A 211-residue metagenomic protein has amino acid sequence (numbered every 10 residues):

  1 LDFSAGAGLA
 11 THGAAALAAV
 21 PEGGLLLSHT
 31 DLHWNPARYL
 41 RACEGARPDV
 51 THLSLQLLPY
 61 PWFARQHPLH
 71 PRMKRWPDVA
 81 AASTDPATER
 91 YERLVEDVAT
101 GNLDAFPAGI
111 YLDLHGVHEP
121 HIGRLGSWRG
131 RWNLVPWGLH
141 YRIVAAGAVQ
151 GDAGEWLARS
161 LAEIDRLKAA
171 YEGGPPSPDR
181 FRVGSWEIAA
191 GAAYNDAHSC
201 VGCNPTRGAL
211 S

Functional and structural regions predicted by a protein language model:
L1-T11: Active-site cores of enzymes that catalyze phosphoryl transfer or operate on phosphate-rich substrates
F3, A14-L25, H29-R38, E44-S211: C-terminal luminal/periplasmic domains and tails of membrane-associated envelope-modifying transferases
